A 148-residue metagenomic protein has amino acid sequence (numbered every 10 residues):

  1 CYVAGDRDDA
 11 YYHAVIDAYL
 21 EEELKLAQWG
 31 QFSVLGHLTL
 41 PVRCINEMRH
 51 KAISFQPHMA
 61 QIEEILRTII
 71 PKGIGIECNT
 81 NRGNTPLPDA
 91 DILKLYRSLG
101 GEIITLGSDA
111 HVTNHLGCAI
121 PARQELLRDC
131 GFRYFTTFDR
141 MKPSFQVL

Functional and structural regions predicted by a protein language model:
C1-P71: Extended substrate/RNA-proximal surfaces in nucleic-acid metabolism proteins
H50-L148: Charged catalytic cores and adjacent phosphate/nucleic-acid-binding surfaces used for phosphate/nucleic-acid chemistry
